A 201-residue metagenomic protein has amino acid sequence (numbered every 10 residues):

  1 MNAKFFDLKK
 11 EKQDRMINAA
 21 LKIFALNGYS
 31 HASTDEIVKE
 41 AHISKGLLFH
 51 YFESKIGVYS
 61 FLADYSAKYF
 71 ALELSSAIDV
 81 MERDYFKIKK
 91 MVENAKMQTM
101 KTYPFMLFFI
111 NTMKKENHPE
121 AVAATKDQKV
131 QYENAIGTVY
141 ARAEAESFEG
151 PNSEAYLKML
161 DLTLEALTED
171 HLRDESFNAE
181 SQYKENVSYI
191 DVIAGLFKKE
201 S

Functional and structural regions predicted by a protein language model:
M1-K10, S201: N-terminal intrinsically disordered/low-complexity leader segments
N2, R15, I23-G57, F61: Helix-turn-helix
K9, I17, A63, A67 (+5 more regions): Amphipathic, non-transmembrane alpha-helical scaffold segments
K12-A20, I37, L62-S66, F70-L74 (+1 more regions): Generic hydrophobic, amphipathic alpha-helix propensity
F61, S75-T102, S153-L160, Y183-N186: Hydrophobic alpha-helical connector segments
K68-D79, P119-A145, E154-K158, K184 (+1 more regions): Amphipathic alpha-helical packing segments from all-alpha helical-bundle domains
N94-G137, R173: Short secondary-structure transition hinges
L107, N111, V122, E144-D191 (+1 more regions): Hydrophobic/aromatic-rich alpha-helical bundle segments in the mid-to-C-terminal region
